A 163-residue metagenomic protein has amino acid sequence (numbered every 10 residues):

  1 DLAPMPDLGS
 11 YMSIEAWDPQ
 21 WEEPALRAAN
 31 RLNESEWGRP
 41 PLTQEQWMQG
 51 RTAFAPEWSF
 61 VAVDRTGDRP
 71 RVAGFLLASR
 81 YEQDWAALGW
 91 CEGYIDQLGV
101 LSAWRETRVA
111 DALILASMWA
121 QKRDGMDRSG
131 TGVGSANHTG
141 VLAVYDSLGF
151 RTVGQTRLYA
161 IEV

Functional and structural regions predicted by a protein language model:
D1-M12, T156-E162: Acyl-donor-binding surface of acyltransferase catalytic domains
M5-P40, D68: Short amphipathic alpha-helix that is part of the acyltransferase structural core
E36-L98: A conserved beta-strand-loop-helix scaffold within acyl/acetyltransferase catalytic domains
L98-R105, S135: A short, internal acetyl-CoA/4′-phosphopantetheine-binding micro-motif in the GNAT/acyltransferase core
W104, R108-A116: Conserved acetyl-CoA pyrophosphate-binding loop and the N-cap/start of the following alpha-helix in GNAT-like
Q121-G134: Conserved GNAT acetyl-CoA-binding A-motif
T131-L142, L158-V163: Conserved beta-strand-loop-alpha-helix junction that forms the acyl-donor binding cleft
Y145-Q155: Conserved acetyl-CoA-binding loop of GNAT-fold acetyltransferases
